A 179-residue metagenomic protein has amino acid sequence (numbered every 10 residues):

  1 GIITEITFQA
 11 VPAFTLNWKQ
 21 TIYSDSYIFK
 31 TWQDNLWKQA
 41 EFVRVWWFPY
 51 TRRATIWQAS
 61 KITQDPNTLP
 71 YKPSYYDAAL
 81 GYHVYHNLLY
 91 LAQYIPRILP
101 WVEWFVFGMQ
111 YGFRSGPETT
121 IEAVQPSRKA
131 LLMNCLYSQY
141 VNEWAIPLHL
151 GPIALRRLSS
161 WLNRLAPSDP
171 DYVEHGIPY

Functional and structural regions predicted by a protein language model:
G1-Y179: Noncatalytic alpha-helical scaffold of FAD-dependent oxidoreductases
